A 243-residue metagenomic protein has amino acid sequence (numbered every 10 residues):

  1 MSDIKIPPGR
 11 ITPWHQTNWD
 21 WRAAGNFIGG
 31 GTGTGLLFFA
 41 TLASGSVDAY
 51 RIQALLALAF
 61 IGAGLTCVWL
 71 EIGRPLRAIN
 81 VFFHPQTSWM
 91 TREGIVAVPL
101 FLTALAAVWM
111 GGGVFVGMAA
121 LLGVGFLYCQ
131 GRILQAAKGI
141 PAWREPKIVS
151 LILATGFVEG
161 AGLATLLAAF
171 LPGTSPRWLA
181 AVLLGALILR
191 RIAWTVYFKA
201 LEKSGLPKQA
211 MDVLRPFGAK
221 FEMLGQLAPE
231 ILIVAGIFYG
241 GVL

Functional and structural regions predicted by a protein language model:
M1-V47, R51-L58: N-terminal signal-anchor module of multipass membrane proteins
D3-T17, I52-Q53, C67-F82, G125-G139 (+1 more regions): Hydrophobic, membrane-facing alpha-helical anchors
D20-W21, I28-G31, S44-D48, T87-S88 (+1 more regions): Long, contiguous internal "core" modules enriched in hydrophobic/ aromatic residues
L36-P99, T103: Membrane helical hairpin/interfacial module
